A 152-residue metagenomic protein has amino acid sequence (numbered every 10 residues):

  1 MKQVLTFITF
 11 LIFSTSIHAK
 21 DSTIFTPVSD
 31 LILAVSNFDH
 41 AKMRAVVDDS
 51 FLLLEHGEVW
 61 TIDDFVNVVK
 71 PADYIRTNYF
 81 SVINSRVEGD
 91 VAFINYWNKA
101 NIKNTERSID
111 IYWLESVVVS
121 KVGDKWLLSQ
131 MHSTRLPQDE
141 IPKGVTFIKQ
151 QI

Functional and structural regions predicted by a protein language model:
M1-V4: Positively charged n-region of N-terminal signal peptides that target proteins for export
I8-A45, R86-V87, F147-I152: Short, low-complexity N-terminal intrinsically disordered segments enriched in polar/charged residues
L31, K42-M43, F51, F65 (+2 more regions): Hydrophobic pocket/interface hotspot
R44-S81: Short solvent-exposed beta->alpha transition segments
V47, G57-E58, Y96-A100, E115-V117 (+1 more regions): A mature extracytoplasmic/lumenal domain signature
N67-I109: Surface-exposed, charged secondary-structure patches
S85-A92, V119-L127: A short, structured loop/turn motif at beta-sheet edges
V122, Q130-I152: Low-complexity, intrinsically disordered terminal/linker segments enriched in charged and Gly/Pro repeats
